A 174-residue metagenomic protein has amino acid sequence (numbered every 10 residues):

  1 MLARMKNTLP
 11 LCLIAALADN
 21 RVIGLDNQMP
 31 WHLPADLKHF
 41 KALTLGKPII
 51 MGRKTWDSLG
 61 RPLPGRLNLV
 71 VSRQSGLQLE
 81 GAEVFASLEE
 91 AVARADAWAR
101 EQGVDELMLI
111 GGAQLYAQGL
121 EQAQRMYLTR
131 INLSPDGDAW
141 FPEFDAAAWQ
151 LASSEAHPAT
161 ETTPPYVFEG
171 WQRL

Functional and structural regions predicted by a protein language model:
L2-L174: Enzymes that bind and transform nitrogen-containing heteroaromatic metabolites
